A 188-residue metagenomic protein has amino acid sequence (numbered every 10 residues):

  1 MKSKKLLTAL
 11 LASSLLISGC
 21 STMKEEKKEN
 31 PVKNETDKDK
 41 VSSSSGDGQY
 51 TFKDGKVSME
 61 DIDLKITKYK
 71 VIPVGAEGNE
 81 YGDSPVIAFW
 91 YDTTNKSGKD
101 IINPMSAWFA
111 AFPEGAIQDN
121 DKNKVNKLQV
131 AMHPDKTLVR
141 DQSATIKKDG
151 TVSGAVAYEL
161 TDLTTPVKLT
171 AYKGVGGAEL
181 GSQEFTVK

Functional and structural regions predicted by a protein language model:
M1-L7: Bacterial N-terminal signal peptides that target proteins for export
T8, S21-K65: N-terminal, intrinsically disordered, polar/charged segments of Gram-positive cell-envelope systems that serve as
L16-G19: C-terminal motif of bacterial Sec signal peptides marking the signal peptidase cleavage site
Y50-K53, I72-E77, T137-Q142, S153: Short structured motifs
E60-T67, P85-F89, V152-G154: Envelope-exposed proteins and targeting segments
K70-A88, D100, S143-K147: Short, solvent-exposed beta-strand/turn "edge" segments of beta-rich domains on protein surfaces
T94-K147: The feature marks short-to-medium sequence segments in extracytoplasmic or secretory-pathway proteins
S143-K188: Surface-exposed edge beta-strand/loop patches
